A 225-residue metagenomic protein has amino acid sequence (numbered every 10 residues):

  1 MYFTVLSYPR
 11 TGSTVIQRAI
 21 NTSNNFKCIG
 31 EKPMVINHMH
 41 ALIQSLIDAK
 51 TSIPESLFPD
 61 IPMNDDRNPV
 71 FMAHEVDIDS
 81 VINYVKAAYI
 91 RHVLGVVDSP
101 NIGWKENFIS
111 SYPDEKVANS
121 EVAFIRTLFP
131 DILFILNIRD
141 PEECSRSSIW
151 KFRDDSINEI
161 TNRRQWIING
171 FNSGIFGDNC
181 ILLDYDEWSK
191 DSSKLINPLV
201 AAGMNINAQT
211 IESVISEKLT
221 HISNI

Functional and structural regions predicted by a protein language model:
M1-A88, A208-I225: PAPS-dependent sulfotransferase catalytic core
Y89-L94: Mid-core helix/loop region of P-loop NTP-binding domains shared across ATPases and GTPases
G95-I206: PAPS-dependent sulfotransferase catalytic domain
